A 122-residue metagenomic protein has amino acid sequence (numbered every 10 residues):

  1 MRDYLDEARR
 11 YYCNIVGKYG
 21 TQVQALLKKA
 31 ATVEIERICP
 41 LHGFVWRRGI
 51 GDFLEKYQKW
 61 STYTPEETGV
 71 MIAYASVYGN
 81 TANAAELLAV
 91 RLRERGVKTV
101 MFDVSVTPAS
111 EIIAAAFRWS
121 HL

Functional and structural regions predicted by a protein language model:
M1-P40, F44-R48: Metallo-beta-lactamase
W46-L122: N-terminal beta1-alpha1-beta2 submodule of the flavodoxin-like/Rossmannoid cofactor-binding fold
